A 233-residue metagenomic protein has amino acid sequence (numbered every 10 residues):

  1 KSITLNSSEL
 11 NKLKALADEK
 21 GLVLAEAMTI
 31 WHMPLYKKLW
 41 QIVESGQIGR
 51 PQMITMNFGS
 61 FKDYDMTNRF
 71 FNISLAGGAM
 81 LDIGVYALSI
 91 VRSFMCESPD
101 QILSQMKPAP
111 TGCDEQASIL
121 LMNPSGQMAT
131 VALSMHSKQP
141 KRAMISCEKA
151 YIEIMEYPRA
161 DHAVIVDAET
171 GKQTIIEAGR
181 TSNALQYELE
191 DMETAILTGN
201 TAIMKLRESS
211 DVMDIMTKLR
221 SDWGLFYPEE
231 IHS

Functional and structural regions predicted by a protein language model:
K1-W31: Beta-strand-loop-alpha-helix segment that lines the small-molecule cofactor/substrate pocket of alpha/beta enzymes
S2, M28-W31, F58, P108 (+2 more regions): Structured beta->alpha junctions
L10, Y36, A87-L88, A160-H162 (+2 more regions): A general structural signal for well-ordered alpha-helical segments in protein cores
K12, P34, K38, S89-I90 (+4 more regions): Alpha-helical elements of Rossmann-like donor-binding domains used by nucleotide-donor carbohydrate transfer enzymes
L24-A27, L103, T130-A132: Short catalytic-loop micro-motif centered on adjacent basic/acidic residues
W31-I102, P110: Predominantly a Rossmann-like dinucleotide-binding segment in NAD(P)-dependent oxidoreductases
A109-D114, N123-T194, N200-R207: NAD(P)-dinucleotide binding in Rossmann-like oxidoreductases
P124, M192-S233: C-terminal helix-rich "cap/oligomerization" subdomain common to oxidoreductases
